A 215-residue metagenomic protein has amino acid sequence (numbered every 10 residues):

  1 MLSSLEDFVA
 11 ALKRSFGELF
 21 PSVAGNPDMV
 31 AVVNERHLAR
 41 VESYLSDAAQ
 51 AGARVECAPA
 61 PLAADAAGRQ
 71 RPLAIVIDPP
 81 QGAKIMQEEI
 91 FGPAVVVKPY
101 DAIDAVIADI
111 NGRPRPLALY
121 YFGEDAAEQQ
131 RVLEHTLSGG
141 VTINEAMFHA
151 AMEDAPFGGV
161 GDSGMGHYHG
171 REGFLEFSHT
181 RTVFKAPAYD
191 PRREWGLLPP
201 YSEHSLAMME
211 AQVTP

Functional and structural regions predicted by a protein language model:
M1, G17, Q70-P215: Conserved C-terminal structural/oligomerization subdomain of aldehyde/semialdehyde dehydrogenase
M1-L2, D28-E35, Y121-G123: Conserved short loop/turn motifs at secondary-structure junctions
E6-D7, A39, A127-E128: Short alpha-helical
K13-S43, A60-Q70, Q87-G92, E153-D154 (+1 more regions): Flexible, acidic loop-helix segments that line cofactor/substrate-binding pockets
S46-R54: Basic phosphate/pyrophosphate-binding loop/patch that engages nucleotide-derived ligands
